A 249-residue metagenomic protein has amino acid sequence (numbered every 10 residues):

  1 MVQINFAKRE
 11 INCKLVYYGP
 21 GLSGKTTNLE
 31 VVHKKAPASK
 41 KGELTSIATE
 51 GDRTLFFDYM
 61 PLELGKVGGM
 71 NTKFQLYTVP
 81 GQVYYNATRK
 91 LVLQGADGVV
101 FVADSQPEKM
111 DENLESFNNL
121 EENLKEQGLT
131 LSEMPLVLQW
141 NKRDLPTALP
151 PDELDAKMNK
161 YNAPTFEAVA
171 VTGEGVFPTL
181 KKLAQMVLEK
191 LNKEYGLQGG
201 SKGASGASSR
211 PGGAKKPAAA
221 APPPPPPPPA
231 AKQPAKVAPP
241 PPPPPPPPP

Functional and structural regions predicted by a protein language model:
M1-T49: Conserved G1/Walker A P-loop phosphate-binding module
K8, D52-L55, G65-M70, K90-G95 (+1 more regions): Conserved catalytic network of the ASCE P-loop NTPase/AAA+ motor domain
L22-S23, G81-V83, Q106-E108, K142-P146 (+1 more regions): Conserved nucleotide-binding/hydrolysis micro-motifs of P-loop NTPases
E43-Y84: Switch I (G2) and immediately adjacent beta-strands of P-loop GTPase domains
Y85-E108, L124-K125: Inter-motif core of Ras-like GTPase G domains
E108-T130: Amphipathic helical hotspot of TIR/SEFIR-family domains
V137, R143-L197: Canonical P-loop GTPase G-domain recognition
Q198-P249: Low-complexity, Pro/Ser/Thr/Gly/Ala-rich intrinsically disordered linkers and tails that serve as
